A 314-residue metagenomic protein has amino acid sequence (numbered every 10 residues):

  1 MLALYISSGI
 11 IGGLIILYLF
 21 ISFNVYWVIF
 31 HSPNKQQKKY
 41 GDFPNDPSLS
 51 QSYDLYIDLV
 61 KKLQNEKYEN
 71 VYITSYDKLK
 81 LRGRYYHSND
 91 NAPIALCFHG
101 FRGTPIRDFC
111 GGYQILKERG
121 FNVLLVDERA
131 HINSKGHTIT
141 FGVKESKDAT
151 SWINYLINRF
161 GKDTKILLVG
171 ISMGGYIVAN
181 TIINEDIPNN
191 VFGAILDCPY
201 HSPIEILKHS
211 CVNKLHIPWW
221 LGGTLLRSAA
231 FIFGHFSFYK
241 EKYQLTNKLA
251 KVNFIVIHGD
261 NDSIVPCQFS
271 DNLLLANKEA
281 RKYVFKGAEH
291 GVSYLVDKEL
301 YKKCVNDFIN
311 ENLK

Functional and structural regions predicted by a protein language model:
S8-T74: An N-terminal hydrophobic leader/cap segment in hydrolases
F101-I115: The serine-hydrolase catalytic nucleophile loop
P105, H131-K165: Catalytic nucleophile-loop/oxyanion-hole region of alpha/beta-hydrolase and closely related hydrolase-like folds
L116-K135: Conserved alpha/beta-hydrolase
I183-F238: Hydrolase active-site cap/lid region
L249-A250, I255-H258, D262: Short beta-strand/loop motif that positions the catalytic acidic residue of the alpha/beta-hydrolase fold
S263-F269: Conserved alpha/beta-hydrolase "acid-adjacent" motif
A288-K302: Catalytic histidine-centered segment of alpha/beta-hydrolase-like enzymes
